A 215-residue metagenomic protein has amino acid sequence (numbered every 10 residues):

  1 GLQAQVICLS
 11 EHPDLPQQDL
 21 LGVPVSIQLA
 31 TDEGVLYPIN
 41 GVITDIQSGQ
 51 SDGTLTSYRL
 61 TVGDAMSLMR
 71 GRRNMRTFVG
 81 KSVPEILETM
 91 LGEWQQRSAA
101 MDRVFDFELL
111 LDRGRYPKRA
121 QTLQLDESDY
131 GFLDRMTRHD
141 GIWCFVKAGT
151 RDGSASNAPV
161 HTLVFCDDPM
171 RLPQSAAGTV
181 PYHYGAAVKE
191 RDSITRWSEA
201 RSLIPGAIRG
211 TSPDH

Functional and structural regions predicted by a protein language model:
G1-H215: Amphipathic alpha-helical and helix-coil boundary elements used as assembly and membrane-proximal scaffolds
